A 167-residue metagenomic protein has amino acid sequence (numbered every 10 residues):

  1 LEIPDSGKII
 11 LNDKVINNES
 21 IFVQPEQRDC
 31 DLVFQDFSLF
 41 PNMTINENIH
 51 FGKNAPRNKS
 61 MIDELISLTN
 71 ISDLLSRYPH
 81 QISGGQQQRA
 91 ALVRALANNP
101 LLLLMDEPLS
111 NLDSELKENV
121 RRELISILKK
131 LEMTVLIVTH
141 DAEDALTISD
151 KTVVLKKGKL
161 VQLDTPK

Functional and structural regions predicted by a protein language model:
K14, R57-S76, I125-E132: Conserved ABC ATPase "signature" region
I16-D31: ABC ATPase NBD coupling module
Y78-I82, Q86-Q88: Conserved ABC ATPase signature
A97-L101: A short, proline-enriched helix->beta-strand linker immediately N-terminal to the Walker B motif in ABC-type P-loop
L103-E107: Catalytic Walker B motif of ABC-type/P-loop ATPase nucleotide-binding domains
L163-D164: ABC ATPase "signature
